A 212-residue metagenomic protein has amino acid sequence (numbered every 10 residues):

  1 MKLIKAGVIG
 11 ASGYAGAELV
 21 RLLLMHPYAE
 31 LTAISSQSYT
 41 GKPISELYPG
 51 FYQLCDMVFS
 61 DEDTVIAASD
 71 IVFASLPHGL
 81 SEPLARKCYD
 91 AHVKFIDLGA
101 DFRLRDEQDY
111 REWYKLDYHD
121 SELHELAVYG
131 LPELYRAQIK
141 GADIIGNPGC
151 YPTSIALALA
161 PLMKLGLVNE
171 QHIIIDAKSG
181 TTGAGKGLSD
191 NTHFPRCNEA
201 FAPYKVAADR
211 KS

Functional and structural regions predicted by a protein language model:
M1-V206: N-terminal Rossmann-like NAD(P) cofactor-binding subdomain of oxidoreductases, focused on the glycine-rich
S212: Conserved small/polar residues in nucleotide/adenosyl-binding loops
